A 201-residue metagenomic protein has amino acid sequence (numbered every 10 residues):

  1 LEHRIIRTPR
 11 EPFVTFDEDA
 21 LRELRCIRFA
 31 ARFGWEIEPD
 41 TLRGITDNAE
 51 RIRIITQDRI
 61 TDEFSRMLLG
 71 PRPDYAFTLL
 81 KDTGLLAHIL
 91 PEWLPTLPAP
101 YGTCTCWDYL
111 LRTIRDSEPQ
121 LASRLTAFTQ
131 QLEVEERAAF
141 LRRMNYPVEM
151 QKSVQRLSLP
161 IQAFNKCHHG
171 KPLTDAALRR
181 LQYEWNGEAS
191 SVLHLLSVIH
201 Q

Functional and structural regions predicted by a protein language model:
L1-L42, D47: Acidic, glycine- and histidine-enriched catalytic cores of nucleic acid- and nucleotide-handling enzymes, centered on
E50: Double-stranded RNA-binding/processing signature
I54-H200: Conserved, hydrophobic alpha-helical core segments of structured domains
